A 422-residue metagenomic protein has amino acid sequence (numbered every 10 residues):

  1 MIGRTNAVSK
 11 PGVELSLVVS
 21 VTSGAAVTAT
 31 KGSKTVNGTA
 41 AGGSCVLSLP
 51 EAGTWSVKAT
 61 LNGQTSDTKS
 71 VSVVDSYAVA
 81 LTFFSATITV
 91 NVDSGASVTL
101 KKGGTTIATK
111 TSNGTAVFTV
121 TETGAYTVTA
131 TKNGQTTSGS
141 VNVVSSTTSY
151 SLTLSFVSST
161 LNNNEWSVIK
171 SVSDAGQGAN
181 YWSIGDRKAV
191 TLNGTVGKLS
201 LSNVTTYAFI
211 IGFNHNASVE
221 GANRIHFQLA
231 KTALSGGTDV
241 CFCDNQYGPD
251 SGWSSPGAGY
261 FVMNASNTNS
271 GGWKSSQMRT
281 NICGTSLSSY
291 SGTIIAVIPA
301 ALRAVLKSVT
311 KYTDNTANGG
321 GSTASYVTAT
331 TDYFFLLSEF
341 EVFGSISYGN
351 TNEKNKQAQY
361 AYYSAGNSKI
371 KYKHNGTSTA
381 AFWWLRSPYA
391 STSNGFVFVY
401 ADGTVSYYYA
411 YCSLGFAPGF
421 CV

Functional and structural regions predicted by a protein language model:
M1-V8, T60-F84, T131-S158: Structured interaction patches on ligand/partner-binding surfaces of diverse proteins
G12, G42, A52, V73-S76 (+3 more regions): Solvent-exposed, conformationally flexible loop/turn segments
V13-S23, A86-V92: A short, amphipathic beta-strand motif
V21, A25-K34, V57-K58, V92 (+2 more regions): Change to "...patches in solvent-exposed regions of secreted, membrane-anchored, or virion-exposed structural
K31-L49, K102-A116: Short, acidic Ser/Thr/Gly-rich low-complexity loop/linker segments typical of extracellular and cell-surface proteins
T35, T65, T136, S202-Y207: Short, mixed charged/polar active-site loops that provide acid/base catalysis or chelate metal/phosphate cofactors
L47-G63, F118, E122-G134: A short, solvent-exposed beta-strand micro-motif common in secreted/extracellular proteins
V157-V422: Collagenous Gly-X-Y triple-helix signature in extracellular proteins
